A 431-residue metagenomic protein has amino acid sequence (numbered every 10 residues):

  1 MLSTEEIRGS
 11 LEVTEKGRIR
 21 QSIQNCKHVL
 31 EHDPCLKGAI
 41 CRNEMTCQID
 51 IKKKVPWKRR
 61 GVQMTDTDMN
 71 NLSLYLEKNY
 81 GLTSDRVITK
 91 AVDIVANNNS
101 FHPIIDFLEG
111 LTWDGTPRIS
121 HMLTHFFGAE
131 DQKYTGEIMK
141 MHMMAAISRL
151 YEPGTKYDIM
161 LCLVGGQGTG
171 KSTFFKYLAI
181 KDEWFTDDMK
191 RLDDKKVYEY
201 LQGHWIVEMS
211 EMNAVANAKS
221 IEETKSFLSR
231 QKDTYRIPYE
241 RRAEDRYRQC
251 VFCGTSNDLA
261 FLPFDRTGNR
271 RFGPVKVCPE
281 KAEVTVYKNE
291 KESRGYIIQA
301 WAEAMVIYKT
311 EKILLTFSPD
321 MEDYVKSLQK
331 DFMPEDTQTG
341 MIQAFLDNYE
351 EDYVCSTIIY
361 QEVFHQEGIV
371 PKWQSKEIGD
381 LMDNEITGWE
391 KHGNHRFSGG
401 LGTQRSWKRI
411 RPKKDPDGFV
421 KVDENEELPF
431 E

Functional and structural regions predicted by a protein language model:
M1-R118, K133, E137, G368-W373 (+4 more regions): N-terminal nucleic-acid engagement/recognition segments and initiation subdomains in replication, restriction
V92-Q202, F364: P-loop NTPase catalytic core of nucleic-acid-dependent motor ATPases
V197-Q202, I237-T255: AAA+/SF3 P-loop NTPase mechanochemical coupling elements
G203-W205, Q231, R248-V251, T267-G273: Short glycine-/polar-rich loops that comprise or flank the Walker A/P-loop and associated switch/sensor motifs
I206-L228, P263-G268: Conserved AAA+/SF3 P-loop NTPase catalytic/coupling segment centered on the Walker-B
I221-E244: Conserved catalytic/switch belt of AAA+ P-loop NTPases
F264-E283: A short helix-turn-beta junction within AAA+ P-loop NTPase domains corresponding to the substrate/partner-engaging
L315-E431: DNA transaction DNA-binding modules
